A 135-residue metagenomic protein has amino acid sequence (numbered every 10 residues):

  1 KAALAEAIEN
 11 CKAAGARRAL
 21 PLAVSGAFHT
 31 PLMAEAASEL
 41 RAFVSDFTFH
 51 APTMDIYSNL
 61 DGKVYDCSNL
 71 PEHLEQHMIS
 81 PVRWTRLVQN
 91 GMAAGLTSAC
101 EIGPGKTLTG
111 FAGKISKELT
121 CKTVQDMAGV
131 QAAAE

Functional and structural regions predicted by a protein language model:
K1-E135: Acyl-group transfer acyltransferase/transacylase scaffold of fatty acid/polyketide systems
